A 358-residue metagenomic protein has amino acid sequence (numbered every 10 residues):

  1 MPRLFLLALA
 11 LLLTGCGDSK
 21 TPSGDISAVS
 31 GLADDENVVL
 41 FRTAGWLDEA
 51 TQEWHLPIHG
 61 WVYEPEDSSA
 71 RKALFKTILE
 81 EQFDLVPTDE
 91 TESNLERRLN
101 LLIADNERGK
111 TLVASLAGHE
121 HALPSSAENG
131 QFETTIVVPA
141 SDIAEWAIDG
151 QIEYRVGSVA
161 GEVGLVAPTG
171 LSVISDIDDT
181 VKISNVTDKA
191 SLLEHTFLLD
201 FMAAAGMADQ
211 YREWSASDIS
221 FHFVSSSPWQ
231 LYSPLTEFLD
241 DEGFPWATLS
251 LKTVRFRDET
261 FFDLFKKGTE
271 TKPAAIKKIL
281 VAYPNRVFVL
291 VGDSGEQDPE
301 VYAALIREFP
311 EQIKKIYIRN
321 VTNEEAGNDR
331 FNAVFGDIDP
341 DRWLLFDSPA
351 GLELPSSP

Functional and structural regions predicted by a protein language model:
M1-F5: Bacterial N-terminal signal peptides that target proteins for export
L6-T14: Bacterial N-terminal signal peptides
C16-E162, S220, G351-P358: Intrinsically disordered, serine/threonine/proline
G118, A204, S227-P358: C-terminal cap/substrate-recognition subdomain and adjoining C-terminal extension of metal-dependent phosphatase-like
S158-I177, A190-S191: Short beta-strand elements
L171-V186, Y302: Asp-based phosphoryl-transfer active-site loop
F197-I219, W229-S233: Short, acidic loop-to-helix structural element flanking the phosphoryl-transfer center in phosphate-processing enzymes
E213-H222, A282-F288: Short, surface-exposed connector motifs at secondary-structure boundaries
